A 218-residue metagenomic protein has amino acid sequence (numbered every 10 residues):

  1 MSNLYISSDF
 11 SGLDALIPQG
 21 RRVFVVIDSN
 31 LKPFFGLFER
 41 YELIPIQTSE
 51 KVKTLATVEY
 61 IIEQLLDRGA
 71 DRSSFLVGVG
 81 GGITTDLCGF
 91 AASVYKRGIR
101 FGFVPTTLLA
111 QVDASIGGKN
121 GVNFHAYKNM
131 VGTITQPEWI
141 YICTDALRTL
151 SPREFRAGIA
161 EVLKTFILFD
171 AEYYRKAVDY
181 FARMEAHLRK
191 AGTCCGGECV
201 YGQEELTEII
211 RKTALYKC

Functional and structural regions predicted by a protein language model:
M1-F75, E161-K164, D179: ATP/NTP phosphate-donor binding region
A56, E154-A157, E172, Y201-K212: Conserved active-site and cofactor/substrate-binding residues in soluble primary-metabolism enzymes
I62, V178, A214-C218: Amphipathic, well-packed alpha-helical segments that form the structural scaffold of globular domains
G82: Acidic-aromatic/histidine active-site loop/patch
T85: Catalytic nucleophile loop
F90, K96-E185: A glycine/threonine-rich phosphate-anchoring loop and its flanking beta-alpha core in nucleotide/phosphate-binding
A186-C218: Active-site segments that bind and position negatively charged phosphate/pyrophosphate groups
